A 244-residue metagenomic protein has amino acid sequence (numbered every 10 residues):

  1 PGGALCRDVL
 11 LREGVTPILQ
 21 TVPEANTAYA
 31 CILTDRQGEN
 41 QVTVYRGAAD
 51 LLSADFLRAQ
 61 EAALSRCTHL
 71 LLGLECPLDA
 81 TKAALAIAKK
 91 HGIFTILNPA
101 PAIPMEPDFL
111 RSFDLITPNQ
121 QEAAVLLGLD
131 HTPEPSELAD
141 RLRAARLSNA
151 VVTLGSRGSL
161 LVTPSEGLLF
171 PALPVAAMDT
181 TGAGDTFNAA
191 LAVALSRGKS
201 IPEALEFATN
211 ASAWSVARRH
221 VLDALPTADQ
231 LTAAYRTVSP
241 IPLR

Functional and structural regions predicted by a protein language model:
P1-Y29, D229, A233-S239: Substrate-binding N-lobe of the ribokinase-like
L11, K89, R143: Anion (oxyanion) recognition and catalysis
P17-T27, N98-A100, V151-L154, P174: Beta-strand->loop->alpha-helix junctions that form or flank phosphate-binding loops in nucleotide-handling enzymes
I18-V22, I32-H69: Conserved phosphate-binding/catalytic loop of the ribokinase/pfkB sugar-kinase fold
T43, L126-L127, S215, A234: Residues that scaffold the ATP/ADP-binding catalytic core of kinase and kinase-like folds
L64-S65, L110-R111, A144: A short, aliphatic-rich alpha-helical micro-motif
H69-D140, R157-S159: Conserved beta-alpha-beta core of the PfkB/ribokinase-like small-molecule kinase fold
P104, D108, E134-R244: Conserved phosphate-binding/catalytic region of the ribokinase-like
